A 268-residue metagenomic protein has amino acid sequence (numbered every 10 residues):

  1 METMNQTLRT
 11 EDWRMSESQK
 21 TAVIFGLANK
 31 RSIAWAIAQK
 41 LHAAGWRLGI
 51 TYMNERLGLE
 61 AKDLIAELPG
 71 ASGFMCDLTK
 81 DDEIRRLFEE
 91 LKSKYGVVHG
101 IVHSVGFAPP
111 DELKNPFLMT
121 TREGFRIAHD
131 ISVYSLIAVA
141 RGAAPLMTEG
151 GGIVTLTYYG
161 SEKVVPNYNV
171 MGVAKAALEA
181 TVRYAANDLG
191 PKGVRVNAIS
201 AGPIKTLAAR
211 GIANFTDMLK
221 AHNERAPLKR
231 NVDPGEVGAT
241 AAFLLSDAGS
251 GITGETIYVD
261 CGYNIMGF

Functional and structural regions predicted by a protein language model:
E17-I50: Canonical Rossmann dinucleotide-binding motif of NAD(H)/NADP(H)-dependent dehydrogenases/reductases, specifically
G26-I33, G106-R141, E149-P191, P203-K205 (+1 more regions): Catalytic loop of short-chain dehydrogenase/reductase
H42, G96, M147-E149, N187-K192 (+3 more regions): A short hydrophobic alpha-helix cap/turn motif
K62, P191, A201-A226, E236 (+1 more regions): A glycine/serine/threonine-rich, flexible loop-to-helix segment that serves as the NAD(P) cofactor-binding "lid"
F74-C76, K80-R85, E89, S93-K94 (+4 more regions): Conserved mid-core segment of classical short-chain dehydrogenase/reductases
G190, R195, I252-G254: Short, small/polar-rich loop/turn modules that mediate ligand/substrate recognition or access, typified
A226-V237, A248: A conserved structural motif in NAD(P)-dependent oxidoreductases
A242, T253-F268: Short C-terminal tail/terminal secondary-structure segment of NAD(P)H-dependent dehydrogenase/reductase domains
